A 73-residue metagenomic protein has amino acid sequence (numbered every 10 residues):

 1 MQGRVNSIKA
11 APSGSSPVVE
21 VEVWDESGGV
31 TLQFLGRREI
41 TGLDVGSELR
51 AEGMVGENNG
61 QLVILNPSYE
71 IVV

Functional and structural regions predicted by a protein language model:
M1-S15, A51-G53: Structural detector for short beta-strands of small beta-barrel domains
I8-L32: OB-fold (S1/OB) nucleic-acid-binding surfaces
A10, L35, P67: Surface loops and adjacent helix of pleckstrin homology
A11, G29, E39-I40, V72: Short beta-strands and strand-coil junctions in structured, solvent-facing domains, enriched
P12-S15, T41, N58: Short glycine/serine/proline-enriched coil/turn segments at secondary-structure junctions
E20-E22, L32, V45-E48, Q61-L65: Long, contiguous binding/interaction regions
R37-E52: Short nucleic-acid-contacting surface segments enriched for D/E, G, S/T with interspersed K/R
G56-V73: OB-fold/S1-family single-stranded nucleic acid-binding modules
